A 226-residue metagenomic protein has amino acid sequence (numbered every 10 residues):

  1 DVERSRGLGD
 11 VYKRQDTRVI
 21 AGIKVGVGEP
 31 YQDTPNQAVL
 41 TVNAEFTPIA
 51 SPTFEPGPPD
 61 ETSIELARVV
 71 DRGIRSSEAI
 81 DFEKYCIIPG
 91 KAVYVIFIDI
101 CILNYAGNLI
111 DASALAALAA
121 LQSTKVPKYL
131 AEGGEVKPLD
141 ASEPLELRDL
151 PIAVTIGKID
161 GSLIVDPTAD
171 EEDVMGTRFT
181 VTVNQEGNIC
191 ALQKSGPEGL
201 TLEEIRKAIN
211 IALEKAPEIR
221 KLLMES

Functional and structural regions predicted by a protein language model:
D1-L8: Single conserved hydrophobic/aromatic residue that forms the stacking wall/gate of nucleotide- or nucleobase-binding
D10-P89, T182-N210, I219, L223: Glycine-rich, flexible beta-strand/loop modules in the N-terminal catalytic cores of phosphate-handling
T17-V19, A38-L40, A92-I96, L150-I152 (+1 more regions): Residues at beta-strand starts and edge strands
E29-P30, F54, P58-E65, R72-R75 (+1 more regions): Charged, amphipathic alpha-helical segments and their flanking helix caps
A44, I98-I100, V154-I156: A structural signal for short, well-ordered beta-strand segments
E78-A116, L121: Internal, conserved structured core segments that host functional sites
I88-G90, A112, L118, T124-N210 (+1 more regions): A structural signal for small-residue-enriched, beta-sheet-centric alpha/beta enzyme cores and oligomeric scaffold folds
